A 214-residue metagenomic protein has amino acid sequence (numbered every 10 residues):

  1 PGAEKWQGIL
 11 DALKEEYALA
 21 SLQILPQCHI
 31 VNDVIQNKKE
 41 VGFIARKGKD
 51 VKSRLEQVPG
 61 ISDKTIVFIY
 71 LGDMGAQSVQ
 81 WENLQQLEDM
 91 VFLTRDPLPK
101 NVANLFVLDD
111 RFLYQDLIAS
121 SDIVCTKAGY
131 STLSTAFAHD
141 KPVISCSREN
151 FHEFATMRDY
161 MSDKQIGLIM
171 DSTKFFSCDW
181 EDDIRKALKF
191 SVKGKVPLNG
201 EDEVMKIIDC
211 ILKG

Functional and structural regions predicted by a protein language model:
P1-A76: A nucleotide-sugar donor-handling region in carbohydrate enzymes
A12, F112-L113, T132, D179 (+1 more regions): Short acidic active-site motifs
L22-I24, K39-V41, L93, F106 (+3 more regions): Hydrophobic/aromatic beta-strand patches that form the interior of the parallel beta-sheet core in alpha/beta enzyme
R46-I123: Donor-nucleotide binding loops and adjacent catalytic segments primarily of GT-B fold Leloir glycosyltransferases
V67-Y70, I144-S145, I169-M170, K195: Short catalytic-loop micro-motif centered on adjacent basic/acidic residues
L113-T156: A donor-sugar binding/catalytic signature common to diverse glycosyltransferases and related nucleotide-sugar
P142-A187: Nucleotide-sugar donor-binding patch of glycosyltransferase catalytic domains
E181-G214: C-terminal amphipathic helix plus adjacent low-complexity, charged tail appended to glycosyltransferase catalytic
